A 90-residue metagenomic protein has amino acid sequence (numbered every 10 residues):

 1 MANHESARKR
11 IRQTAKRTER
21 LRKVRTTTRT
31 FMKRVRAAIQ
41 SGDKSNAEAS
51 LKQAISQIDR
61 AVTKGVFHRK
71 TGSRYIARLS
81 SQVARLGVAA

Functional and structural regions predicted by a protein language model:
A2-A90: Ribosome large-subunit tunnel/peptidyl-transferase-proximal elements
